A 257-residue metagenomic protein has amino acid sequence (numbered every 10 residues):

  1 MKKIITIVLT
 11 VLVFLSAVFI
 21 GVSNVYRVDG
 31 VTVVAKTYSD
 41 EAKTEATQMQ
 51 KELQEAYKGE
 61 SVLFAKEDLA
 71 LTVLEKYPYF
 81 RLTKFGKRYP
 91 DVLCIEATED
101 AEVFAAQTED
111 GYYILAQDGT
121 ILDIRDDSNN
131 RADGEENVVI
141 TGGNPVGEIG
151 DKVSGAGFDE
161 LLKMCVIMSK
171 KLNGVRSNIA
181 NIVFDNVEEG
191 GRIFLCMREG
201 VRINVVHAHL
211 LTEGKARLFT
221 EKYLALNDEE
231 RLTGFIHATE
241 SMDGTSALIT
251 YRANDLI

Functional and structural regions predicted by a protein language model:
M1-V22, Y26-V28, Q48-E60, F64-D68 (+2 more regions): Charged, solvent-exposed interaction patches on well-folded alpha/beta domains that mediate macromolecular contacts
T32-L53: Short extracytoplasmic/periplasmic juxtamembrane "stem" segments immediately C-terminal to an N-terminal membrane anchor
K76-Y77: Acidic-histidine catalytic/liganding microenvironments
